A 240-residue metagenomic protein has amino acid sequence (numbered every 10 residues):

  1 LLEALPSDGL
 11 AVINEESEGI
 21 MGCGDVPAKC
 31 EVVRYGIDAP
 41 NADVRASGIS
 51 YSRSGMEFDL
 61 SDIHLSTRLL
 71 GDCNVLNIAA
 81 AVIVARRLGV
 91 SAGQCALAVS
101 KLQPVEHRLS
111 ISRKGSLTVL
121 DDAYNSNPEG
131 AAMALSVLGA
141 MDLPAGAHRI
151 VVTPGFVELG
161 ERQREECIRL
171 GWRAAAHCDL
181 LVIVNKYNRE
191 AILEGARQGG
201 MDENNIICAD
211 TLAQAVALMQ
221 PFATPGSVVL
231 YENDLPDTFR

Functional and structural regions predicted by a protein language model:
L1: Conserved C-terminal guanine-recognition region of P-loop GTPase G domains, centered on the G4
A4, E15-H64, V105-R108: Extended acidic/charged loop-beta regions that coordinate divalent cations and stabilize anionic phosphate/carboxylate
S7, V26-E31, N41, S54 (+2 more regions): ATP-dependent carboxylate-amine ligase
L10-N14: ADP-ribose/adenylate-binding Rossmann-like module
L65-L69: Beta-strand/loop nucleic-acid-binding surfaces
